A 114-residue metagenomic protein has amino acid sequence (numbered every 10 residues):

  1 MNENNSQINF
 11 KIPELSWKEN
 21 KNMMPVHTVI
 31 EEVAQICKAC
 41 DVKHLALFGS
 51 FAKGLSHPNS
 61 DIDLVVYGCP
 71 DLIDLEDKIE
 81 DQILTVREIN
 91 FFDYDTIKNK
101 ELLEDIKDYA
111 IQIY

Functional and structural regions predicted by a protein language model:
M1-A46, A52-P58, Y67-Y114: Catalytic core of pol beta-like nucleotidyltransferases
